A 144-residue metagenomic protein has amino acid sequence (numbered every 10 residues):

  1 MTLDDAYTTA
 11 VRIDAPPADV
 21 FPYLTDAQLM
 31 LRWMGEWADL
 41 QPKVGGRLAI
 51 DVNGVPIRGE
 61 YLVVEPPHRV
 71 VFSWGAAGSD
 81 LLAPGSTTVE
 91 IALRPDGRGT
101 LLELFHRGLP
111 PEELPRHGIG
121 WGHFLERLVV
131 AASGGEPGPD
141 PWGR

Functional and structural regions predicted by a protein language model:
M1-D39: Hydrophobic ligand-binding cavity/cleft-lining segments
A15, A49-N53, R116: Alpha-helical scaffold segments that form or flank carboxylate-/histidine-based iron centers
V20, M30, L48, Y61 (+4 more regions): Hydrophobic pocket/interface hotspot
L24, W33-M34, W74, G118-W121: Tryptophan-centric aromatic hotspots in well-structured domains and transmembrane helices
W33, L82-P84, L114: Alpha-helix N-cap/helix-start motif
A38-D39, D51-L101, R107: Hydrophobic-ligand binding "helix-grip"
K43-R47: Short coil-to-beta transition motif at edge beta-strands of beta-rich domains
G108-R144: A conserved amphipathic terminal alpha-helix motif
